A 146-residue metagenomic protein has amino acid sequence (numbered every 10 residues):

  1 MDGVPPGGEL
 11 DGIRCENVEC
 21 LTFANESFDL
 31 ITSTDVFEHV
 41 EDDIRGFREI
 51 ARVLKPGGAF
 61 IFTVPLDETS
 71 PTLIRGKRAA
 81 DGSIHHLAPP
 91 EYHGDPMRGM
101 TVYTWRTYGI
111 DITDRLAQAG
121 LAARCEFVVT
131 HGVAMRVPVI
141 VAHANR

Functional and structural regions predicted by a protein language model:
G3-P5, I13-C15, E41-R146: S-adenosyl-L-methionine-dependent methyltransferase catalytic module, highlighting the catalytic core
E16-I31: A short acidic, Gly/Pro-enriched loop at the edge of an enzyme's catalytic core that lines a small-molecule cofactor
N17-E19, V36, T104: Residues marking the start of alpha-helices
C20, E38, E68: Active-site micro-motifs of SAM-dependent methyltransferase domains
D29-E41: A short SAM/SAH-binding and catalytic strip from SAM-dependent methyltransferases
